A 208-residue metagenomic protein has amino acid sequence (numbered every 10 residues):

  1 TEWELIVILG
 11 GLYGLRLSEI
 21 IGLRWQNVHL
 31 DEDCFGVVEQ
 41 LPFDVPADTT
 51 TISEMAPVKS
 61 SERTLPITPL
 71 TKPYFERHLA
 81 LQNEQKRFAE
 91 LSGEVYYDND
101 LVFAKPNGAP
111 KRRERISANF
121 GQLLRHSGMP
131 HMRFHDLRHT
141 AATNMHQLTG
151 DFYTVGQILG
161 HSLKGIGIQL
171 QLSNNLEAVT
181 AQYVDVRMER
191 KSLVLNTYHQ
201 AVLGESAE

Functional and structural regions predicted by a protein language model:
T1-L23, D31, S61-E62, L70 (+2 more regions): Basic, Lys/Arg- and aromatic-enriched nucleic-acid-binding interface segment
I8, L12-E19, E114-S127, D136-G165 (+1 more regions): C-terminal catalytic core of tyrosine-transesterase DNA break-rejoin enzymes
G22-A80, E90, N174: Conserved tyrosine-mediated DNA breakage-rejoining catalytic core shared by Y-recombinases
Q40-F43, P66-P130: Active-site/catalytic core of tyrosine-dependent DNA strand-transfer enzymes
L41, L159-Q200: Catalytic-site neighborhood detector that most strongly recognizes the C-terminal catalytic loop/helix of tyrosine
T51-E62, A104-R112, G128-D136, M145 (+1 more regions): Short, contiguous acidic/charged loop-to-helix segments that flank catalytic cores in large enzymes
A207-E208: Intrinsically disordered, low-complexity and often Lys/Arg-enriched segments
